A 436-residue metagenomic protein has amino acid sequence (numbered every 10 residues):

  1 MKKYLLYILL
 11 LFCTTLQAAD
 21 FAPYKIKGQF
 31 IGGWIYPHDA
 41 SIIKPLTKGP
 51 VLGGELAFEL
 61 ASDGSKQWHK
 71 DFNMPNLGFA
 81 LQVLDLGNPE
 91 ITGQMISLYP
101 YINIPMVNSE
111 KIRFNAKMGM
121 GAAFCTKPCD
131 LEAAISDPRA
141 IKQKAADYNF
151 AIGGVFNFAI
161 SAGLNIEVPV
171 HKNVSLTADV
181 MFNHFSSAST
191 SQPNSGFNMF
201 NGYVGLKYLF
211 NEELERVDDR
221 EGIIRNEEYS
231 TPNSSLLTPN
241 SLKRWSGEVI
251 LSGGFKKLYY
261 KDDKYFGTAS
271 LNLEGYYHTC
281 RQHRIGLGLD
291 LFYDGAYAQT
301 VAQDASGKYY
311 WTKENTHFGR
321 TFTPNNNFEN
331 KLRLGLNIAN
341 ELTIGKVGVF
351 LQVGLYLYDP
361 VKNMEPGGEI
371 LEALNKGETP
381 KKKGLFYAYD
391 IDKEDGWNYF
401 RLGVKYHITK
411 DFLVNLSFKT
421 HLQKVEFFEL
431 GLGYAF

Functional and structural regions predicted by a protein language model:
A22, K48-G54, N73, T92-L98 (+8 more regions): Residues that define the transmembrane beta-barrel architecture of outer-membrane proteins
Y24-G28, P75-F79, I112-M120, L176-V180 (+7 more regions): Transmembrane beta-strands of outer-membrane beta-barrel proteins
K25, L46-P89, Y99, K264-A339 (+1 more regions): Glycine- and aromatic-enriched membrane insertion/assembly motifs of diderm outer-membrane and organelle channel
G28, G54-S62, P100-M106, M118-A122 (+9 more regions): Residues on the lipid-exposed face of transmembrane beta-strands in outer-membrane beta-barrel proteins
F30-Y36, L60-S62, L81-G87, M120-T126 (+8 more regions): Transmembrane beta-strands of outer-membrane beta-barrel pores
I35, L56, N198-D219, V425-F436: Outer-membrane beta-barrel "beta-signal"
S65-W68, E110-F114, K172-L176, E212-R216 (+3 more regions): Repeated loop/turn-to-beta-strand initiation elements of outer-membrane beta-barrel proteins
L86-I91, T126-I135, K144-V155, S195 (+6 more regions): Extracellular/periplasm-exposed beta-strand and loop segments of Gram-negative cell-envelope proteins, dominated by
